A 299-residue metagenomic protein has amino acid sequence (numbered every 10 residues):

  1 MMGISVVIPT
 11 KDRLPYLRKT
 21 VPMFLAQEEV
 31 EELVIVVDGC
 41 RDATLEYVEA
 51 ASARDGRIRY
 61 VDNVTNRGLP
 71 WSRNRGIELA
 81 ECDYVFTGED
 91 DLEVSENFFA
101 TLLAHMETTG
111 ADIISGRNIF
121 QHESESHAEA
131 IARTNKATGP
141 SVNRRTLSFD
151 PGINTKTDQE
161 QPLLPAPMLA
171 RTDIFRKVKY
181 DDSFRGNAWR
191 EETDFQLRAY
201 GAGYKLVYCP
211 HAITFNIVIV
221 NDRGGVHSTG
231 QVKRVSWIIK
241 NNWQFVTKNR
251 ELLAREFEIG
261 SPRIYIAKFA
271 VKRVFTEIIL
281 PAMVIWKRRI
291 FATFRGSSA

Functional and structural regions predicted by a protein language model:
D12-A26: Short, well-formed alpha-helical segments that are part of the catalytic scaffolds of diverse glycosyltransferases
M23, V37-Y47, T65, L92: A conserved acidic beta->alpha catalytic loop
N63-A80: Glycine-rich, basic loop-to-helix element that forms the pyrophosphate-binding segment of sugar-nucleotide handling
V85: Short aromatic/hydrophobic "clamp" motif used to bind/position activated sugar donors
N97-N135: Conserved donor NDP-sugar-binding/catalytic core segment of glycosyltransferases
N135-E160: Short, flexible, basic/aromatic active-site loop/helix in glycosyltransferases
P162-A170, I174-V178, R185-A212: A short, conserved alpha-helix in the catalytic core of glycosyltransferases
Q231-N241, T247, E251-A299: Non-catalytic, C-terminal membrane-associated alpha-helical segments of glycosyltransferases
